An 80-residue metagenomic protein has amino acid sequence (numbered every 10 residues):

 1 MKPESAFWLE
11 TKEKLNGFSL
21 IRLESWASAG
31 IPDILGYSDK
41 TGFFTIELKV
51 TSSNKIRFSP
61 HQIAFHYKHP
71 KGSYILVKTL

Functional and structural regions predicted by a protein language model:
M1-S25, D39: Acidic-basic catalytic patches of nuclease active cores, encompassing PD-(D/E)XK and other metal-cofactor nuclease
L23, T45-L48, L76: Short, conserved beta-strand edge motifs with alternating hydrophobic and charged residues
G30: Beta-rich catalytic cores
I34-G36, G42-S52: Conserved catalytic cores of phosphodiester-cleaving nucleases, focusing on short active-site segments
S38-D39, T79: Acidic surface patches and DE-rich sequence motifs
T51-P70: Mg2+/Mn2+-dependent nuclease catalytic core
K68-L80: Nucleic-acid nuclease catalytic cores
